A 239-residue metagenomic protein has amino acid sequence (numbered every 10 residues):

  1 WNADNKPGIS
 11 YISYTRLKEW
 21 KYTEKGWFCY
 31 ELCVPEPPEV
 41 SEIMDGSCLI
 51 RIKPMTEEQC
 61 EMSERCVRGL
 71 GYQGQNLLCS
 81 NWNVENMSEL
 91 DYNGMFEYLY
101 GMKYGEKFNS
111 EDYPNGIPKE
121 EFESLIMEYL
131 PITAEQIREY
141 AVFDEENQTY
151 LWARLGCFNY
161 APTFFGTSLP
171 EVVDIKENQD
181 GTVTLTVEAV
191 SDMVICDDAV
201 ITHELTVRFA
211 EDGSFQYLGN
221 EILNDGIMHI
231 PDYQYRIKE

Functional and structural regions predicted by a protein language model:
W1-E239: Mature, Sec-exported extracytoplasmic domains of Gram-positive
